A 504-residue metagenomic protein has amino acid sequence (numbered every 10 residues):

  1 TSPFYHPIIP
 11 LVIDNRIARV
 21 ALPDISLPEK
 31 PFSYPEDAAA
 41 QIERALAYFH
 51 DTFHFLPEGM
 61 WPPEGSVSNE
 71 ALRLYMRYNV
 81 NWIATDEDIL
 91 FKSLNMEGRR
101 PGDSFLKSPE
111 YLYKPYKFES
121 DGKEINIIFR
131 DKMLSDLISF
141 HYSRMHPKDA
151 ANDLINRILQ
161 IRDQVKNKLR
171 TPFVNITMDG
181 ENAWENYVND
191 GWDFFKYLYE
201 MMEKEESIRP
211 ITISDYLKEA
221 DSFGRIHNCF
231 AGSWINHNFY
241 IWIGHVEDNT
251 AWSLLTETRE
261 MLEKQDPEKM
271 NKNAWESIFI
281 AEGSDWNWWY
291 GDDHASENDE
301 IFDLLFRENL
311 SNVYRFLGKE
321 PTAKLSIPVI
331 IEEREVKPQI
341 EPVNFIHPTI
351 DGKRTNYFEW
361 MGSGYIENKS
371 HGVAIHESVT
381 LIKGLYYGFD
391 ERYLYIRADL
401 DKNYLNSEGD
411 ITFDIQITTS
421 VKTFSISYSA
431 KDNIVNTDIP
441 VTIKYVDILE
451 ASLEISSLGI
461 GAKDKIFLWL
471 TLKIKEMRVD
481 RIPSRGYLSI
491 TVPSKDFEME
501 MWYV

Functional and structural regions predicted by a protein language model:
T1-P62, K123-S143, T171, N175 (+2 more regions): Metal-dependent polysaccharide deacetylase catalytic core of the NodB/CE4 family, i.e., the active-site-bearing domain
S2, G352, Y393-D401, L449-E454: Short, well-ordered beta-strand segments enriched in hydrophobic/aromatic residues
R19-A39, M76-E119: Acidic, His- and aromatic-enriched active-site or binding-groove loops in soluble protein domains that engage sugars
T52-F53, N69-A84, W192-E206, L453-G459: Short, surface-exposed basic-aromatic patches at helix termini and helix-loop junctions that form
R99-N344: Active-site and substrate-binding clefts of carbohydrate-active enzymes
V336-F345, D414-D432, S456-V504: Acidic/polar low-complexity flexible segments
P338-A374: Acidic, glycine-anchored loop motifs typical of Ca2+
K383-Y386, T437-T442: Beta-strand-rich interaction surfaces with strong enrichment in secreted/lumenal proteins
